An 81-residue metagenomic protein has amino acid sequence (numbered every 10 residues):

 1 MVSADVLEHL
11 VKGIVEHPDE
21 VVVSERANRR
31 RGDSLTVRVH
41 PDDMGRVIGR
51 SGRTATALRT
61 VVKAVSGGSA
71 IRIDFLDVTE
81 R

Functional and structural regions predicted by a protein language model:
M1-M44, T56-R81: RNA-contacting regions in translation and RNA-metabolism proteins, encompassing KH/S1 modules where present
I48-G52: Glycine-centered tight-turn and secondary-structure capping sites
